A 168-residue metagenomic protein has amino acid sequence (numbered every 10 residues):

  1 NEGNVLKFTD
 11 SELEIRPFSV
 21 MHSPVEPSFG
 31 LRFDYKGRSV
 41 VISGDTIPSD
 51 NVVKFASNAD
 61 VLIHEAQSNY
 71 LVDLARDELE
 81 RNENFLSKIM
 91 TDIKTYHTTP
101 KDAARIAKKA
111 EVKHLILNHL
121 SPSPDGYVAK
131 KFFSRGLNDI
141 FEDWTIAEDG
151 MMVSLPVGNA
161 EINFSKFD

Functional and structural regions predicted by a protein language model:
N1-S57, M151-D168: Core dinuclear metal-dependent hydrolase active-site scaffold
G30, S39, I47-D149: Cap/insert and terminal regions of metallo-dependent hydrolase folds
